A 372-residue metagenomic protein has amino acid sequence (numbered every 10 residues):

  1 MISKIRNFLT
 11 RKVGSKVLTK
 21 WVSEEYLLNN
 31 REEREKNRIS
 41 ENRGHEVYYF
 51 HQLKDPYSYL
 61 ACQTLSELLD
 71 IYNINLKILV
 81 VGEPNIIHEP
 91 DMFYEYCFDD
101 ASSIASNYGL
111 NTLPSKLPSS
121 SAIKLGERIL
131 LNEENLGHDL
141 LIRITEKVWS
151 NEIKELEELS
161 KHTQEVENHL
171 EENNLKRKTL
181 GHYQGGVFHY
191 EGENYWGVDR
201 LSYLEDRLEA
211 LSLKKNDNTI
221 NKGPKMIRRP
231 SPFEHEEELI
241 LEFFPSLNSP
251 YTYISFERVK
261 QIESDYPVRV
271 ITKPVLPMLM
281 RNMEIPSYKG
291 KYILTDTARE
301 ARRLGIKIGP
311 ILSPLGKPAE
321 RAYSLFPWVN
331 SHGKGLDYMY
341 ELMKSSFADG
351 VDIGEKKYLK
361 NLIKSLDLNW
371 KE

Functional and structural regions predicted by a protein language model:
M1-R34, I39: N-terminal leader/targeting and pre-domain segments
I5, K16-T19, Y59-L69, L141-P232 (+3 more regions): C-terminal cap of thioredoxin/glutaredoxin-like
L27-E32, G223-K225, K273, Y288-G290: Short acidic/polar alpha-helix capping motifs at helix-coil junctions
R38-E41, E67-L68: Short secondary-structure boundary/capping segments within folded domains
E41-Y57, N75-L76, H235-P250: Short active-site neighborhood of thiol/selenol oxidoreductases, capturing the structured segment around
L53, Y59-V148, I254-S346: Structural alpha/beta surface segment adjacent to cysteine/selenocysteine redox centers across thiol/disulfide enzymes
P56, E83-P84, E193-Y195, L201-S202 (+2 more regions): Short, solvent-exposed loop/turn segments at secondary-structure junctions
